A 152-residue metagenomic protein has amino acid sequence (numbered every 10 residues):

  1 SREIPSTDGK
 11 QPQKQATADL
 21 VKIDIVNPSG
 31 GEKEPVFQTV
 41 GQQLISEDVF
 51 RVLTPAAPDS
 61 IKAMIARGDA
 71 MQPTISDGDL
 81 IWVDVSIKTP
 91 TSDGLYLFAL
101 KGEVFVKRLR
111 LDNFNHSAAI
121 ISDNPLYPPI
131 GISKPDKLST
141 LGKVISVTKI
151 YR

Functional and structural regions predicted by a protein language model:
S1-D77, K149-R152: Short, positionally conserved secondary-structure boundary motifs
E32, R51-R152: Acidic/glycine-rich C-terminal interaction modules and beta/coil loop segments that lie outside canonical DNA-binding
